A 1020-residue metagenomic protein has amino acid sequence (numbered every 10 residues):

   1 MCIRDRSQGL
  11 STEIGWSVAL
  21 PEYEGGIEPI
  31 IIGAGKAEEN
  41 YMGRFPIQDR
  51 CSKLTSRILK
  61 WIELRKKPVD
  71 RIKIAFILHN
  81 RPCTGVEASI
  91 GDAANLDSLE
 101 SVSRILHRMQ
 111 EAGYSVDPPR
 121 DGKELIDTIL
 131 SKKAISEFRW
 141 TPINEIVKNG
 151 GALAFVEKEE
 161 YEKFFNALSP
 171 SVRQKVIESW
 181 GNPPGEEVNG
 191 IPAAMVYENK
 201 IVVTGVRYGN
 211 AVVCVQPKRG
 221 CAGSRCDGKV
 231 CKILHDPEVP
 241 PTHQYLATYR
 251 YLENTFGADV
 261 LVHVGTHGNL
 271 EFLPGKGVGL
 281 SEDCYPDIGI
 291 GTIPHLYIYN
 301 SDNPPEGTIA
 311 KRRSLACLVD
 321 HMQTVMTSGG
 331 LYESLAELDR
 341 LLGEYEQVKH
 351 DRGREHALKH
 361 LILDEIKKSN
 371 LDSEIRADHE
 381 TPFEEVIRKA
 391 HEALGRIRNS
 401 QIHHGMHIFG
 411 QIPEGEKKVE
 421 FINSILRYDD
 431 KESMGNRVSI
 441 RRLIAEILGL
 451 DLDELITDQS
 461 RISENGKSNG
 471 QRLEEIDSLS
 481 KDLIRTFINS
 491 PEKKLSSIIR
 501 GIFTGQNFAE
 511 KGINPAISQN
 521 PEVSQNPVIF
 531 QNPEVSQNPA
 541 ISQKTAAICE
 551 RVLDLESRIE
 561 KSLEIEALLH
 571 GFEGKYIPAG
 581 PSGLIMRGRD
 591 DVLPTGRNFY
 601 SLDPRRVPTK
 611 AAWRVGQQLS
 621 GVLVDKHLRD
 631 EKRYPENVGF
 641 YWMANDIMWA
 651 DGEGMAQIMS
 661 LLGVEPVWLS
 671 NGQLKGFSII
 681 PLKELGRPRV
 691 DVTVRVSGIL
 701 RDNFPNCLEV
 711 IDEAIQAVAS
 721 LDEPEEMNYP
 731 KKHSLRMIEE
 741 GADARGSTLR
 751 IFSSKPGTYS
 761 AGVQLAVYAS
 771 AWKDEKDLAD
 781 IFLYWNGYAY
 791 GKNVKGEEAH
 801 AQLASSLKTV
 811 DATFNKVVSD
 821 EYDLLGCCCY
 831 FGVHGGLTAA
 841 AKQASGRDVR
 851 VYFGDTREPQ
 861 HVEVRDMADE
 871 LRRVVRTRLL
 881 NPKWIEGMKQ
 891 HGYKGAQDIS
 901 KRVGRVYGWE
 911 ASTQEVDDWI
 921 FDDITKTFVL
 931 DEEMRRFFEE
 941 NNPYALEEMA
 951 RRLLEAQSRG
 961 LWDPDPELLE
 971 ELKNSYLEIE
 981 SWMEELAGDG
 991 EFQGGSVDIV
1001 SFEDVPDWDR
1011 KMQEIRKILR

Functional and structural regions predicted by a protein language model:
R4-R1020: Ligand/cofactor-recognition surfaces for anionic moieties
